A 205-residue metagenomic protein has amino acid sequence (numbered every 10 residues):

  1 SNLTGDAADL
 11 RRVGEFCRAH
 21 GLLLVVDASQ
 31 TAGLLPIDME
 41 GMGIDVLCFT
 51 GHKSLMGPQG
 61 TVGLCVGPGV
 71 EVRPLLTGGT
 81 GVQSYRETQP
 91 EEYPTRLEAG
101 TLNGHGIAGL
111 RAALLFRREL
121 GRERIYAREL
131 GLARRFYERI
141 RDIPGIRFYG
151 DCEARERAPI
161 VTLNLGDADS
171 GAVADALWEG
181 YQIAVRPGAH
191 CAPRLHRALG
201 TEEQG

Functional and structural regions predicted by a protein language model:
S1-G205: Pyridoxal 5′-phosphate
